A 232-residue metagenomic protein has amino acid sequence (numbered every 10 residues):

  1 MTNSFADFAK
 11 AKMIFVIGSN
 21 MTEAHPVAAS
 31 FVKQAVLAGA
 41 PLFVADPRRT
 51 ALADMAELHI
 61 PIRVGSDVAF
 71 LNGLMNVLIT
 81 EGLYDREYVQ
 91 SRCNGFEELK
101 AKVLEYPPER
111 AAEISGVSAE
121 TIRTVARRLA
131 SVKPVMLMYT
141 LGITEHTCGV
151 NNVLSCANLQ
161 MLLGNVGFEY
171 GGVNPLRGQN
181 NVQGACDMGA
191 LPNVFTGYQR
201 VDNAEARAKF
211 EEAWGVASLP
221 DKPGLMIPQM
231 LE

Functional and structural regions predicted by a protein language model:
M1-N180, R207-E232: Cofactor-pocket helix-loop regions in the catalytic cores of large enzyme subunits
N181-D202: Surface-exposed loop and adjacent secondary-structure segments within mature catalytic domains
